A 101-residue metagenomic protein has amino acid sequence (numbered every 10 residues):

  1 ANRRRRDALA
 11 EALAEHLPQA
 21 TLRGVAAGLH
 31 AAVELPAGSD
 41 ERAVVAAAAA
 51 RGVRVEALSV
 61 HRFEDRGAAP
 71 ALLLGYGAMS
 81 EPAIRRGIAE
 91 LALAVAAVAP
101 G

Functional and structural regions predicted by a protein language model:
R3-A10, T21-E34, V44-A47: Conserved glycine-rich beta-strand-loop-beta hairpin in the small C-terminal domain of fold type I
L13, V33, L74-Y76: Preference for bulky hydrophobic residues occupying beta-strand positions in well-ordered beta-sheet regions
L13-L22, A99-G101: Surface-exposed helix-capping loop/turn segments at secondary-structure junctions
Q19, G28, G52, A71: A residue-level signal for beta-strand positions that form part of recognition/binding surfaces within mature
D40-V45, V55-E81: Active-site-adjacent capping/gating segments
A50, R66-G101: PLP-dependent enzyme catalytic core of the Aspartate aminotransferase-like
